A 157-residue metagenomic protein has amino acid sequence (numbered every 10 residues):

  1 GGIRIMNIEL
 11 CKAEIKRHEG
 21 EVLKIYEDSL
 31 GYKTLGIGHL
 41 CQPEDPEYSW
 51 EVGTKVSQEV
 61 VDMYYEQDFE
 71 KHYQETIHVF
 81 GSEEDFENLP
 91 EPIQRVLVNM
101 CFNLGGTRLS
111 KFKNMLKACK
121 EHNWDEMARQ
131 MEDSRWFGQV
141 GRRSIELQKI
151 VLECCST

Functional and structural regions predicted by a protein language model:
G2-E21, H39-C41, V56, V60-E66 (+1 more regions): Long, amphipathic alpha-helical surface segments
C11, S29-G31, I93: Residues that flank catalytic or metal-binding motifs in active/ligand-binding sites
L23-Y26, V79-P90, Q130: Surface-exposed patches in mature extracellular/periplasmic domains of secreted proteins
I25-G31, S110-K113: Short coil/turn segments at secondary-structure boundaries
E27-S49, Y65: Substrate-binding/active-site groove segments that recognize and process beta-1,4-linked N-acetyl-hexosamine
G31, S82, R143: Glycine-rich, flexible loop/turn motifs
T34-G36, V96-N99, E126: Structural recognition of the beta-strand scaffold that forms the well-ordered cores of secreted hydrolase catalytic
W50-S82, E91-V98, N103-L109: Alpha-helical segment that forms one wall of the substrate-binding/catalytic cleft in peptidoglycan-active domains
